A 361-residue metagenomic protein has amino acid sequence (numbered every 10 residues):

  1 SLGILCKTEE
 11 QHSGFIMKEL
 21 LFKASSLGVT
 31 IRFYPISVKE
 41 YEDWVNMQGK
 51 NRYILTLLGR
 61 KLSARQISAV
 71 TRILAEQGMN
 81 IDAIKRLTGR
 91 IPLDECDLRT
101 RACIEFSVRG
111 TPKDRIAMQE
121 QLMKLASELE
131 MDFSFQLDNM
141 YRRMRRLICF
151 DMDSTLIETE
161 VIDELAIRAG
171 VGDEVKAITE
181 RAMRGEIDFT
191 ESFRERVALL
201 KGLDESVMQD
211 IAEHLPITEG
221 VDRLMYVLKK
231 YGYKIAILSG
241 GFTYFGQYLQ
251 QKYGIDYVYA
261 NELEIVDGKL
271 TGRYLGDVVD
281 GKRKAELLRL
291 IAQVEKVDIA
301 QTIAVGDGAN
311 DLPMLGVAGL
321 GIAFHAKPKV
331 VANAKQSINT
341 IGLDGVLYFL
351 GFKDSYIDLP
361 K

Functional and structural regions predicted by a protein language model:
S1-R145: A conserved regulatory-domain signal marking ACT and ACT-like small-molecule sensing domains and adjacent regulatory
Q11, F15, R65, A117 (+7 more regions): Conserved active-site and cofactor/substrate-binding residues in soluble primary-metabolism enzymes
K18, F22, R72, E120-K124 (+10 more regions): Solvent-exposed alpha-helical segments within well-ordered globular domains of core cellular machineries
L58-R60, C149-D151, L238, V305: Short hydrophobic segments within beta-strands
Q66, L156-T159, D311-M314: Short glycine/serine/threonine-rich phosphate/pyrophosphate-binding segments that cradle anionic phosphate groups
M140, M144-T190, R194: Active-site neighborhood of HAD-like aspartate-dependent phosphohydrolases
R181, E195-G202, A212: Long, charge-rich alpha-helical interaction segments
G202-K361: C-terminal cap/substrate-recognition subdomain and adjoining C-terminal extension of metal-dependent phosphatase-like
